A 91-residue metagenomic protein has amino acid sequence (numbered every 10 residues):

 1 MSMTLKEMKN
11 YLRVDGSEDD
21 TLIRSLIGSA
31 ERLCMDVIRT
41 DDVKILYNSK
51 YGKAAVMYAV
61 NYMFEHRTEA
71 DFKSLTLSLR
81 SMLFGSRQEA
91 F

Functional and structural regions predicted by a protein language model:
M1-F91: Divalent metal-cofactor coordination and adjacent catalytic microenvironments
